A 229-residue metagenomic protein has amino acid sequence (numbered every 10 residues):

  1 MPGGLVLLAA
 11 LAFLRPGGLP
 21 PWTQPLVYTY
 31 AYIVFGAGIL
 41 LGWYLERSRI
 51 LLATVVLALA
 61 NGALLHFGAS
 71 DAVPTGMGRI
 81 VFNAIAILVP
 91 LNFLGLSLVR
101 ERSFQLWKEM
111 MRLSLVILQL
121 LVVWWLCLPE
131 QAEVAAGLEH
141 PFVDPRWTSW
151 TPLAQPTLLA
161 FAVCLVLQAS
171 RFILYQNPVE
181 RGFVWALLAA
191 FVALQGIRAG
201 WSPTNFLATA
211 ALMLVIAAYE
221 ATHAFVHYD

Functional and structural regions predicted by a protein language model:
M1-F13, Y32-G36, A53-G62, L115-L121: Alpha-helical transmembrane segments
L7-A10, I33-L40, A58-G62, F161-A169 (+1 more regions): Hydrophobic, membrane-inserted alpha-helices
A9, P90, V122, C164-Q168 (+2 more regions): Helical transmembrane-bundle signal
F13-L26, L41-R47: Short, hydrophobic transmembrane alpha-helix segments
P21-Y30, R49-V55, G78-R79, Q176-V184 (+1 more regions): Short, aromatic-rich membrane-interface segments at the entry and exit of alpha-helical transmembrane domains
Y30-F35, L57, R79-V89, A160-V163 (+2 more regions): Hydrophobic core segments of alpha-helical transmembrane domains in multi-pass membrane proteins
G36-L51, L64-Q176: Juxtamembrane segments at transmembrane-helix boundaries in multi-pass signal-transduction membrane proteins
F172-G182, Q195-D229: Juxtamembrane or sensor-core-proximal signal-transducing alpha helices that couple sensory domains to cytosolic
